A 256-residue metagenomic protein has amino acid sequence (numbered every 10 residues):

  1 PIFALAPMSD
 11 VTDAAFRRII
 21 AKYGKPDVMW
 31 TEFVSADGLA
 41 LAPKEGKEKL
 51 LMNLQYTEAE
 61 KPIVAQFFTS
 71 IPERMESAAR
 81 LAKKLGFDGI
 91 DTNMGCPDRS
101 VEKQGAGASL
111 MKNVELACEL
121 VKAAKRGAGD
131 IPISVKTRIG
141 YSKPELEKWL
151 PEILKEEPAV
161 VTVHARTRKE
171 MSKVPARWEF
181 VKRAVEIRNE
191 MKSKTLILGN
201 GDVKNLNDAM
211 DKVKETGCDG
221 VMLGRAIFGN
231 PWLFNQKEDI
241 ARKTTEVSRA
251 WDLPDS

Functional and structural regions predicted by a protein language model:
P1-S9, A15, E119-A128, P132 (+4 more regions): Alpha/beta catalytic cores of nucleotide-metabolism and tRNA/nucleoside-modifying enzymes
M8-D10, V34-A36, F68-S70, G95-P97 (+4 more regions): Active-site beta-loop-alpha junctions enriched in small/polar residues
M8-K84: Glycine-rich, positively charged N-terminal anion/phosphate-binding segment
R18-Y23, E73-I90, M94-Q104, E115-I197 (+1 more regions): Alpha/beta enzyme core
M29-W30, V64-Q66, D91, T162 (+1 more regions): Conserved beta-strand positions in the central sheet of alpha/beta enzyme cores
L39-L41, M171, N230-Q236: Short, charged, surface-exposed secondary-structure boundary motifs
T69, M111, E115, P175 (+1 more regions): Conserved phosphate-coordination/catalytic loops
